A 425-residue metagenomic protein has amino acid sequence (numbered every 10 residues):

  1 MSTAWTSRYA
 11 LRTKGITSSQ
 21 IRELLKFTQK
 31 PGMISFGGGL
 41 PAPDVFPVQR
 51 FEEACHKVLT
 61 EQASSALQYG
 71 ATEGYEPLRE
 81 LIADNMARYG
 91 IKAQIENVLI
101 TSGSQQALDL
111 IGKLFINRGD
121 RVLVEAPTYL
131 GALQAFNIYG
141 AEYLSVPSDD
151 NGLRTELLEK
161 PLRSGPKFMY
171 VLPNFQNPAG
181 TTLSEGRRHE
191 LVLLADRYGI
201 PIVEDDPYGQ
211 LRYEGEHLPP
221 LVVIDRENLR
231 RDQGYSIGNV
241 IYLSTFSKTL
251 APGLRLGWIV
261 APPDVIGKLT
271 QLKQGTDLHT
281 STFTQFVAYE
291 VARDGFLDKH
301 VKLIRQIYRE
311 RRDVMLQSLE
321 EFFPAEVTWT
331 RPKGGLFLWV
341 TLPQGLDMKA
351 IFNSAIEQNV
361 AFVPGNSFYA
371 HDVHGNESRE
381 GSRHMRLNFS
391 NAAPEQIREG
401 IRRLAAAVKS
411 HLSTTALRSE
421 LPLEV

Functional and structural regions predicted by a protein language model:
M1-S2, Y235-S236, E357, H374-V425: PLP-dependent enzyme catalytic core of the Aspartate aminotransferase-like
R12-G103, L110, R293-D294, K299 (+5 more regions): N-terminal small-domain helix-loop-helix segment of the aminotransferase-like
L59-G199, V203, G209-G234, Y308 (+2 more regions): Conserved core of the PLP fold type I
N228-Q306: Conserved core segment of the aminotransferase class I/II
V265-I266, T270, V340-R386, P394 (+1 more regions): Conserved C-terminal alpha-helix-loop-beta "cap" of PLP-dependent enzymes that closes/shapes the active-site mouth
Y289, Q306-L316, T328-T341, M348-I351: Conserved glycine-rich beta-strand-loop-beta hairpin in the small C-terminal domain of fold type I
